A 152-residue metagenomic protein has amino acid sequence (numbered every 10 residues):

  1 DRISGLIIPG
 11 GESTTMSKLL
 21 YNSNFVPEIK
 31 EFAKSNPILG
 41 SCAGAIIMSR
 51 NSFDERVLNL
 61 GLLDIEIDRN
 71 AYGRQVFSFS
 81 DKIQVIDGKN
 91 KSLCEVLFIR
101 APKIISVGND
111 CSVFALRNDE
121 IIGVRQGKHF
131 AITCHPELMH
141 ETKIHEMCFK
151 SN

Functional and structural regions predicted by a protein language model:
D1, E31-F32, L39, D87-K91 (+2 more regions): Solvent-exposed alpha-helices and their adjacent loops that cap or buttress functional pockets in soluble metabolic
D1-G40, A45-N51: Flexible gly/pro-rich beta->alpha loop and the following alpha-helix that scaffold active-site loops
I7-P9, F98, A131-T133: Structural motif
S17-L19, M48-N51, V57, G108-N109 (+1 more regions): Short glycine-/acidic-enriched loop or helix-start segments at secondary-structure transitions that form or flank
L20-N24, F53-R56, L60, S112-V113 (+1 more regions): Short, glycine/charged-enriched secondary-structure capping and boundary segments
S41-A43, L63, R100, C134: A secondary-structure boundary/capping signal
E55-E120: Pocket-forming structural segment of enzyme catalytic cores
L116-N152: A glycine-centered loop/beta-turn motif at secondary-structure junctions
